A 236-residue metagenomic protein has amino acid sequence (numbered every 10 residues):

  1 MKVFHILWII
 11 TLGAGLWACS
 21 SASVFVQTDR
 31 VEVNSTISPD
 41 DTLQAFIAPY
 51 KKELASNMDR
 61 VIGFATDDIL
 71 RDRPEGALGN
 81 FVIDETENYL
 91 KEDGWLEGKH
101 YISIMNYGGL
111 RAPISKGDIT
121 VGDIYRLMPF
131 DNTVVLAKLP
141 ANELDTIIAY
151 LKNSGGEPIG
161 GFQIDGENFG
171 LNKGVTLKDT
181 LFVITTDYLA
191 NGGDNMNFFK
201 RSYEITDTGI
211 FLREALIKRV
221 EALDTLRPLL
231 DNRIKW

Functional and structural regions predicted by a protein language model:
M1-L7: Bacterial N-terminal signal peptides that target proteins for export
G15-A18: C-terminal motif of bacterial Sec signal peptides marking the signal peptidase cleavage site
S21-E32, N80-W236: Feature captures C-terminal
Q27-P49: Post-signal peptide N-terminal segment of mature Sec-exported envelope proteins
L43, I47, E75, G79-I83 (+1 more regions): Generic structural signal for well-ordered, non-membrane alpha-helical segments in soluble metabolic enzymes
P49, E53-S56: Anion-binding (especially nucleotide phosphate/pyrophosphate-binding) glycine-rich loop and adjoining beta-alpha core
S56-R73, M196-K200: Acidic/histidine-rich, surface-exposed loop or edge segments in extracytoplasmic proteins
